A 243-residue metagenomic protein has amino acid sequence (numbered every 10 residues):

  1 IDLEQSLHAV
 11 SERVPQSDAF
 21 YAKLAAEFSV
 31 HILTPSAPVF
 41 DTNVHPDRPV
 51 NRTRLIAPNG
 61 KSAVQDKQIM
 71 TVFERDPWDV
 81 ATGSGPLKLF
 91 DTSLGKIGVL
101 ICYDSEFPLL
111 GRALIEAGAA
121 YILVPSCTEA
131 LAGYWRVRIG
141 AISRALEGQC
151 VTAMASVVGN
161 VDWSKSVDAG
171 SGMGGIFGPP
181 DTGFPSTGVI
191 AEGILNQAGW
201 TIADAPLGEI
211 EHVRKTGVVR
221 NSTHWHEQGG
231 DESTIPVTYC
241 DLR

Functional and structural regions predicted by a protein language model:
I1-V10, P125: Short, conserved active-site loops that position catalytic residues or coordinate cofactors/metal ions across diverse
S11-L33, E106-A198: CN hydrolase (nitrilase-like) catalytic-core segments centered on the catalytic cysteine and neighboring Lys/Glu
S29, A37-F40: Glycine-rich, aromatic-flanked loop segments that form ligand/cofactor-binding clefts across common enzyme folds
T34-S36, N51-L55, K88, M154 (+2 more regions): Short beta-strand scaffold segments in enzyme catalytic cores
F40-A117, A130-S143, V219, G229: Active-site catalytic loop in hydrolytic enzyme cores
R52, S62-K67, V124, P185-I194 (+1 more regions): Residue-level detector of high-confidence beta-strand sites
P58-G60, S93, P179-T182, A205-E209: Short loop segments at secondary-structure junctions
A205-R243: A short C-terminal boundary segment appended to hydrolase-like catalytic domains
